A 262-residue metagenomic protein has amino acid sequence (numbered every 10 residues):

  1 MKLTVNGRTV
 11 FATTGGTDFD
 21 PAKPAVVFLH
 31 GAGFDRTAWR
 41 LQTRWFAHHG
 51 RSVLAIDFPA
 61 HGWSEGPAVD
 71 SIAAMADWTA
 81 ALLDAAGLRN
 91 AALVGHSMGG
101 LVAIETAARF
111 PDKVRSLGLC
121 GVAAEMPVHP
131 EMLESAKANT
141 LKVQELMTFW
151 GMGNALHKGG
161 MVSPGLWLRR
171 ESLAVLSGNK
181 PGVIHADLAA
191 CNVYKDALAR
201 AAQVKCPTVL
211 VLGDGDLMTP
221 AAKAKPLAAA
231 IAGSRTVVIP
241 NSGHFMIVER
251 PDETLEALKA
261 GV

Functional and structural regions predicted by a protein language model:
L3-G16, R40-H48, S52-M98, E256: Active-site loop/oxyanion-hole signature of alpha/beta-hydrolase fold enzymes
A22-G31: Short beta-strand element of the alpha/beta-hydrolase
G31-F34, S97: Active-site glycine-rich loops that stabilize anionic/oxyanionic intermediates across multiple enzyme folds
L101-L146: Flexible "cap/lid" loop of the alpha/beta hydrolase fold
E134-Q203: Conserved alpha/beta-hydrolase catalytic His-Asp/Glu region
V204, L210-L212: Short beta-strand/loop motif that positions the catalytic acidic residue of the alpha/beta-hydrolase fold
G215-T219: Acidic catalytic loop of the alpha/beta-hydrolase fold
S242-L255: Catalytic histidine-centered segment of alpha/beta-hydrolase-like enzymes
